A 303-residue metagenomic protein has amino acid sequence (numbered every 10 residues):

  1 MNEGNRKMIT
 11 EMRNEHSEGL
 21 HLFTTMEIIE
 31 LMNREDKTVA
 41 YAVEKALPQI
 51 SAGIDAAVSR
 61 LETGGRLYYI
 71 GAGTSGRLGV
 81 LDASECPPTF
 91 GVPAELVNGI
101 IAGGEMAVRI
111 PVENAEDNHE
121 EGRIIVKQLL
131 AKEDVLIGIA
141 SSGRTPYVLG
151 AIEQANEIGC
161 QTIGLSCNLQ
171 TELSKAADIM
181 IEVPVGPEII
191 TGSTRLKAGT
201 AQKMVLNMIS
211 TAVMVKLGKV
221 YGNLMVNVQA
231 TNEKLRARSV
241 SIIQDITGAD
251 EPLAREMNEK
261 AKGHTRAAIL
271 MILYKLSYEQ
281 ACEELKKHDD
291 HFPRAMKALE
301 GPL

Functional and structural regions predicted by a protein language model:
M1-A42: Cofactor-/ligand-binding subdomain signature composed of acidic, glycine-rich, tryptophan-containing flexible loops
E35-K45, I110-P111, V135-G138: Short, basic, glycine/proline-bearing loop/turn elements
K45-R60: A short, well-structured juxtamembrane/interface segment
G64-G65, G159: Glycine-centered short loops/turns at secondary-structure junctions
A72-V205, T211-L217: Glycine-rich phosphate-binding loops that contact phosphosugars or nucleotide phosphates
G192-Q202, L206, Q229-I242: EF-Ts-like protein-protein interaction surfaces
V213-L303: Short, amphipathic alpha-helical interaction segments embedded in low-complexity terminal/linker regions of eukaryotic
